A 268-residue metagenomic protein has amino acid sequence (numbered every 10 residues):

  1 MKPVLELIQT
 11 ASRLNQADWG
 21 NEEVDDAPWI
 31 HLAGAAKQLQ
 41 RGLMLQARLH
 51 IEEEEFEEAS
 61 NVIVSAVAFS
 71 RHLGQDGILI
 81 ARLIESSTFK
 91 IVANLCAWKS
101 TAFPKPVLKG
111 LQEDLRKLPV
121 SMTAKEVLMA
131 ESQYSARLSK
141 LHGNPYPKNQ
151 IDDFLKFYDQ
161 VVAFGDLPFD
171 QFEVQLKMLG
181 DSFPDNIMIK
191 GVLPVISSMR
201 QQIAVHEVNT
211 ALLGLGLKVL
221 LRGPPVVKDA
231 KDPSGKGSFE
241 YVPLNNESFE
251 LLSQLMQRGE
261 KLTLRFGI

Functional and structural regions predicted by a protein language model:
M1-I268: Short acidic linear motifs
